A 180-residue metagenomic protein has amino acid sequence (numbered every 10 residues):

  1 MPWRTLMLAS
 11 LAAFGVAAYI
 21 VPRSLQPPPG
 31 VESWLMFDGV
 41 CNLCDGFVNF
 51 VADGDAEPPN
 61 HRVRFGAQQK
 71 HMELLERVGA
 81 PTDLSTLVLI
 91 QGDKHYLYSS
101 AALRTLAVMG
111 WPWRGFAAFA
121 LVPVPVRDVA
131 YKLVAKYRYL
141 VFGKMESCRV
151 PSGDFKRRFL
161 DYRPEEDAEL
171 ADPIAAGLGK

Functional and structural regions predicted by a protein language model:
P2-R23: Terminal signal-anchor or tail-anchor transmembrane helices that tether membrane-associated enzymes to cellular
A13-V16, L43-G46, V150: Residue-level detector of bioactive/disordered segments in secreted/extracellular proteins and virion assembly
V21-V31, F47, R62-L74, D167: A structural preference for long, well-packed, hydrophobic secondary-structure segments
L25-G54: Local sequence-structure signature of Cys/Sec-based thiol-disulfide redox active-site neighborhoods
G30-E32, D38, N60-R62, D83-L84: A structure-centric signal for secondary-structure junctions around beta-strands
A52-G66: Conserved helix-turn-beta segment immediately C-terminal to the redox Cys motif in thioredoxin-like folds
Q69-K180: Thiol/selenol-based redox catalytic cores and closely related redox-interacting motifs
